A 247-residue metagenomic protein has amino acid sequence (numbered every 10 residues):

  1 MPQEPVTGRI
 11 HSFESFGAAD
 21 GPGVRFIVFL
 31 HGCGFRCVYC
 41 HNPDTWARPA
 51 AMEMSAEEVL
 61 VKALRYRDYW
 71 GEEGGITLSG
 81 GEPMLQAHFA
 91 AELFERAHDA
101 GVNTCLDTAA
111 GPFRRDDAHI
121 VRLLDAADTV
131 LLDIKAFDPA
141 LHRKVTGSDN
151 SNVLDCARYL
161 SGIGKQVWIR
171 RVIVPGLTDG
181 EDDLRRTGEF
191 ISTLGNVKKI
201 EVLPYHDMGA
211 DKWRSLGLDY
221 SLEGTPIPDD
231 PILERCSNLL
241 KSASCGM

Functional and structural regions predicted by a protein language model:
M1-A18, P175-M247: Auxiliary Fe-S-binding modules of radical SAM enzymes
M1-L30, G34-M52, R65-E72: N-terminal [4Fe-4S]-dependent radical SAM core
G21, Y39, R48, A87 (+2 more regions): Generic domain-boundary/flexible-linker signal
D44-R48, R143-D149, G217-T225: Short glycine-enriched, charge-decorated loop/helix-capping segments at active-site entrances that position
A51-V61: Short cysteine/histidine-rich metal-coordination sites, predominantly Zn2+-binding motifs
E53, G147-N150, I227-D230: Short, conserved loop/turn and helix-capping segments at secondary-structure boundaries that abut family-defining
L60-D68, E72-G75, G80, M84-M208 (+1 more regions): Conserved AdoMet/S-adenosylmethionine-binding subsite of the radical SAM
